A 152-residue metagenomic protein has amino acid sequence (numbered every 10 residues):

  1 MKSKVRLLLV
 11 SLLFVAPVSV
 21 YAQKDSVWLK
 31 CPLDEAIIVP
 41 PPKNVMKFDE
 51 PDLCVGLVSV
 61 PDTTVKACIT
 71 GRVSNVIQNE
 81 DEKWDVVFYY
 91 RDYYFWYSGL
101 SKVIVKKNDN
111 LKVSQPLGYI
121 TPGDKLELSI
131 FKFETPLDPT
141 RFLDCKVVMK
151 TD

Functional and structural regions predicted by a protein language model:
M1-S26: Bacterial Sec-dependent N-terminal signal peptides
A22-W84, K112-V113, T140, K150-D152: Surface-exposed, glycine-biased beta-strand/turn segments
C54, D92-Y94, K125: Conserved catalytic core of two-component sensor histidine kinases, primarily the HATPase_c ATP-binding
S59, A67, Y90, G99 (+1 more regions): Conserved strand-loop elements at the edges of beta-sheets that form or border functional pockets
D62, T70, Q78-N79, Y89-Y93 (+3 more regions): Solvent-exposed coil/turn segments that connect beta secondary-structure elements in extracytoplasmic/periplasmic
V76, Y90-S114: Short histidine-centered loop motifs in beta-beta connectors
E80, Y97, K106, L137-P139 (+1 more regions): Intrinsically disordered, low-complexity acidic/polar segments
V87, N110-D152: Conserved, short, structured surface segments that act as functional micro-motifs
